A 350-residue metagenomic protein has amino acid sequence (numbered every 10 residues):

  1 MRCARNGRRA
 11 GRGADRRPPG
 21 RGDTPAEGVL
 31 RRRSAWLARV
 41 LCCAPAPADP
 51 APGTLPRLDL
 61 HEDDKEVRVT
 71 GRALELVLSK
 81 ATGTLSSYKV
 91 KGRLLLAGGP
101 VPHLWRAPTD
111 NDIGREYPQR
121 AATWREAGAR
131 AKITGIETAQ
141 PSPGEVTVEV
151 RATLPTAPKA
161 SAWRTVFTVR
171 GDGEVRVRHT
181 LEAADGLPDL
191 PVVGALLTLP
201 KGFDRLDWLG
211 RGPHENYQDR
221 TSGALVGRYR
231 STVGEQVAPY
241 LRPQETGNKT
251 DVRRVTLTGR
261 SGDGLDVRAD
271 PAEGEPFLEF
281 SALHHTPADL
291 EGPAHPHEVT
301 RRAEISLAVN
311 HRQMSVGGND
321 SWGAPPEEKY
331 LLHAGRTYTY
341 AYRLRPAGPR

Functional and structural regions predicted by a protein language model:
M1-L78, V177: Carbohydrate-binding surfaces of carbohydrate-active enzymes
P47-R350: Beta-strand/loop-rich accessory regions of lumenal/periplasmic or secreted enzymes, predominantly carbohydrate-active
